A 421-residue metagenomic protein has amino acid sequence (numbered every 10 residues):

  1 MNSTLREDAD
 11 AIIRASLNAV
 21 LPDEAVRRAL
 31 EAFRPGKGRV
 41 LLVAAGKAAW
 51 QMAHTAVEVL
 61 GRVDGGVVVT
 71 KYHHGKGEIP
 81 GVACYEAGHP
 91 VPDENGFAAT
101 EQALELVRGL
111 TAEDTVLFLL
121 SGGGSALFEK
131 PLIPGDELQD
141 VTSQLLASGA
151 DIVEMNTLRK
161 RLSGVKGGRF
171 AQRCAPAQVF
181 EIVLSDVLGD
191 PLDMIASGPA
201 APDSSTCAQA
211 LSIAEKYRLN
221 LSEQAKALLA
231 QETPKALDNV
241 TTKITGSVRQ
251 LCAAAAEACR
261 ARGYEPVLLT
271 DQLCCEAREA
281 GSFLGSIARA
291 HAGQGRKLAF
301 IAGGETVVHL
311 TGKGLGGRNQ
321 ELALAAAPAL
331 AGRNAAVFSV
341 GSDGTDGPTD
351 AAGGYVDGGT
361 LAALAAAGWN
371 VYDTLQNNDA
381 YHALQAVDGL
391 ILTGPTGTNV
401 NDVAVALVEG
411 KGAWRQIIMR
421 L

Functional and structural regions predicted by a protein language model:
M1-V43, Q51-M52: An N-terminal, well-structured beta->alpha segment
V43-A45, V67-T70, L117-G122, E181-V187 (+3 more regions): Short beta-strand segments
T55-G65, I79-C84, L104, R108 (+5 more regions): A glycine- and small-aliphatic-rich helix-loop capping segment at beta-alpha/alpha-beta transitions that lines
T70-E113, E154, L158-R159: Glycine-rich oxoanion-binding loops at beta->alpha junctions
P134-E223: Internal gly/pro-rich beta-alpha loop/helix module that stabilizes soluble enzyme cofactors or their anionic handles
A177-F180, P202-F283, I287, R420: Accessory alpha-helical/coil subdomains and C-terminal extensions that flank or cap enzyme catalytic cores
G263-S339, G347-P348: Active-site segments that bind and position negatively charged phosphate/pyrophosphate groups
L324-L421: Internal helix-turn-beta structural module
